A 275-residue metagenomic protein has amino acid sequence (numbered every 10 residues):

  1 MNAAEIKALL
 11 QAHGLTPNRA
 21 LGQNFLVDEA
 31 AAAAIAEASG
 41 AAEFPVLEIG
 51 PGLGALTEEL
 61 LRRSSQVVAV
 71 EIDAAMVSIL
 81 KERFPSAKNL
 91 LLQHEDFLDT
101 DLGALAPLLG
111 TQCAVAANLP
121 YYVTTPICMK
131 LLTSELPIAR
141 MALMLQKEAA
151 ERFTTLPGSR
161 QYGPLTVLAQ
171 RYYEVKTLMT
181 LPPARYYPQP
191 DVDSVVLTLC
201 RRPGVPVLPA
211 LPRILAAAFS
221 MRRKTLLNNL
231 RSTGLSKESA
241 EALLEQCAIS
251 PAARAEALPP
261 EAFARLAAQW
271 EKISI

Functional and structural regions predicted by a protein language model:
M1-A217, E245, E256, R265-A268 (+1 more regions): Catalytic cores of RNA-modifying enzymes
S220-R223: Active-site-proximal catalytic alpha-helix in oxidoreductases
R231-T233: Short helix-coil junctions and helix-kink-helix linkers
A242-P251: Short helix/strand-capping connector loops at secondary-structure junctions
